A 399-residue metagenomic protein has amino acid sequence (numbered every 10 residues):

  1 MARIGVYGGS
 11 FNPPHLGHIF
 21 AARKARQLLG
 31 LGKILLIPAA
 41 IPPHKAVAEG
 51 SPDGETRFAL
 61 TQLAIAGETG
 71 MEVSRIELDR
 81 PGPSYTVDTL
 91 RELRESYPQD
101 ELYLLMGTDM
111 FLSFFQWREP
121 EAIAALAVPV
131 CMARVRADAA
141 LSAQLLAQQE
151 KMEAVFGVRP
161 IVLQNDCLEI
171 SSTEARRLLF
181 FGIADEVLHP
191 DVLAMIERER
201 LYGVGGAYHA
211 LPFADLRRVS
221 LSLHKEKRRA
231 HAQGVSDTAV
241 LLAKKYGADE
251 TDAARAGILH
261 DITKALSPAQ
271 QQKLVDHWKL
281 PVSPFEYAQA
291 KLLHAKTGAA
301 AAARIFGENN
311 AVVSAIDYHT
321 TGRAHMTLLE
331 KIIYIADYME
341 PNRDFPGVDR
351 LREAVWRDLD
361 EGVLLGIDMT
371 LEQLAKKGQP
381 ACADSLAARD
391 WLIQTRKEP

Functional and structural regions predicted by a protein language model:
M1-P212: Nucleotidyltransferase catalytic core that binds NTPs
H15-H18, H44, H231, H260 (+2 more regions): Histidine-centered active-site/metal-ligand motif
S51-T56, R80-S84, E226, A230 (+3 more regions): Residues at secondary-structure transition points
E174-L178, I335, R350, Q373: Solvent-exposed, amphipathic alpha-helical segments
D191-S220, P284, S385-K397: Short, basic/aromatic-enriched C-terminal tail that caps enzymatic domains
R218-L223, V240, K245-L365: Divalent metal-dependent catalytic cores for phosphoryl transfer on phosphate-bearing substrates
P341, F345, L351-P399: A structured, mid-to-C-terminal "fold-capping" secondary-structure block
